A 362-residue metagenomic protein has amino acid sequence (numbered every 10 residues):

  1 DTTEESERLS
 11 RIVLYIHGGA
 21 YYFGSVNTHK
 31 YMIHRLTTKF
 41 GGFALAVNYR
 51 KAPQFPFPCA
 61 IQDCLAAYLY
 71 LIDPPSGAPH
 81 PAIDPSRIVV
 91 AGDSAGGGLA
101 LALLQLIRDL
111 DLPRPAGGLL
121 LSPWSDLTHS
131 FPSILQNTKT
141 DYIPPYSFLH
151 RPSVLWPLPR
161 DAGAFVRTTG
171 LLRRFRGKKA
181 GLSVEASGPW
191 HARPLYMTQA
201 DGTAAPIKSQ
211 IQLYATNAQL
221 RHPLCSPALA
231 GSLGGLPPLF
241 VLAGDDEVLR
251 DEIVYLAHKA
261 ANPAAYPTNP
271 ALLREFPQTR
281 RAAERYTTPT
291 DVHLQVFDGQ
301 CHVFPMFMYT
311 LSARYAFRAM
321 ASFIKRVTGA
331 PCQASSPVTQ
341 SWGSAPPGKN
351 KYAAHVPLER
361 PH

Functional and structural regions predicted by a protein language model:
D1-R8: N-terminal cap/lid segment of alpha/beta-hydrolase-fold proteins
E7, N27-A46: Short amphipathic alpha-helix adjacent to the substrate-entry channel of hydrolases
R8-A20: Short beta-strand element of the alpha/beta-hydrolase
N48-A52, Q300: Short beta-to-alpha linker loops that shape the active-site pocket of alpha/beta-hydrolase fold enzymes
F55-H80, M320: Alpha/beta-hydrolase active-site loop
A78-A95: Alpha/beta-hydrolase fold nucleophile elbow
D84-R87, L101-H362: Alpha/beta hydrolase fold serine-hydrolase catalytic domain that processes acyl esters and thioesters
G92-L104: Glycine-rich nucleophile elbow surrounding the catalytic serine of serine-hydrolase chemistry
